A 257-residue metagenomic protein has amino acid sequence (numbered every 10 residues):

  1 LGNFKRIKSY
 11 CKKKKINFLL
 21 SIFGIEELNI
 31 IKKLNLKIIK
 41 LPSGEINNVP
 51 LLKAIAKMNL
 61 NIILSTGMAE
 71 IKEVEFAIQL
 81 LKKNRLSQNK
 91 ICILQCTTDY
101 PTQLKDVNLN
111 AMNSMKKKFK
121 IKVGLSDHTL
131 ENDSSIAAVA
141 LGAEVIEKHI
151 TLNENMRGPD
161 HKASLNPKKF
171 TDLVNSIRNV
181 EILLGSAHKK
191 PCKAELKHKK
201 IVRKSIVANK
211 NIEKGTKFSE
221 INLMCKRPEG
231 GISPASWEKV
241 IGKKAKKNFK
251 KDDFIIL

Functional and structural regions predicted by a protein language model:
L1-L257: Catalytic cores and adjacent flexible loops of soluble metabolic enzymes that perform enolate/carbanion chemistry on
